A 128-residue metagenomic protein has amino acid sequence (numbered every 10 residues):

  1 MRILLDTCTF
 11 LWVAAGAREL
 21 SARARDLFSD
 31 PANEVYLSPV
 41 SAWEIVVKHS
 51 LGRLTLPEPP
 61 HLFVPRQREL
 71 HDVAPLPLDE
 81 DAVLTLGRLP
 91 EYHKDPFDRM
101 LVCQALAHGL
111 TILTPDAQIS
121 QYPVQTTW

Functional and structural regions predicted by a protein language model:
M1-L37, L51-R66, H108, A117-Q121: Short, well-structured N-terminal submotif of metal-dependent ribonuclease cores
T7-C8, I45, L86, A105: Generic structural signal for small/hydrophobic residues in well-ordered secondary structure, especially within
T9, S41-A42, A82, L101 (+1 more regions): Alpha-helix capping/helix-boundary segments
E44, T85-R88, Q121-Y122: Phosphate- and divalent-cation-binding pockets in alpha/beta enzyme and binding domains that engage nucleotide-derived
T55-H61, P65, E69-P115, T127: Active-site neighborhoods of divalent-metal-dependent phosphate/nucleic-acid chemistry enzymes
Y122-W128: Acidic, glycine-centered active-site loop in nucleotide-sugar glycosyltransferases
